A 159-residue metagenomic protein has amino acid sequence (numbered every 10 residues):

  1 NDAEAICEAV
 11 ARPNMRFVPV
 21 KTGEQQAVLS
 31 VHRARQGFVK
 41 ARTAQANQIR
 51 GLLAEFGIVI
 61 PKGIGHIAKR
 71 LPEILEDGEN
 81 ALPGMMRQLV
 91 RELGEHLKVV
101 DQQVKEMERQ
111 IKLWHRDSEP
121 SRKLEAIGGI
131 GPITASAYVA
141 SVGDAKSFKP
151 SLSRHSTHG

Functional and structural regions predicted by a protein language model:
N1-G159: A detector of single, family-specific signature residues that are central to catalytic or substrate-handling motifs
